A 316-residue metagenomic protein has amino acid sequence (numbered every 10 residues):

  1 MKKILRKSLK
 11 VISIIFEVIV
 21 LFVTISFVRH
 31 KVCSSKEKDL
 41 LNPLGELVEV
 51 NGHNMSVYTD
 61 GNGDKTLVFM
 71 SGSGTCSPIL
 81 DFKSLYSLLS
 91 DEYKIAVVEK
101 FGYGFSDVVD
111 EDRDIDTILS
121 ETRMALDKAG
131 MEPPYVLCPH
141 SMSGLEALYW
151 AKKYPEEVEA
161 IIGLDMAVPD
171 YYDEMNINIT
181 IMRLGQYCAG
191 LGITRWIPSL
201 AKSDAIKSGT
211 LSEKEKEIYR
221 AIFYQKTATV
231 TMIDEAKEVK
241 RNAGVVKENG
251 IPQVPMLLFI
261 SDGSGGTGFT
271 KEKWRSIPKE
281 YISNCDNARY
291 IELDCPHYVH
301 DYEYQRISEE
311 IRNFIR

Functional and structural regions predicted by a protein language model:
K2-L67, D91-Y93, E132, R316: Alpha/beta-hydrolase fold catalytic core
S56-F105: Conserved HGGG/HGGXW glycine-rich cap/lid loop of the alpha/beta-hydrolase fold
V97-C138: Active-site loop/oxyanion-hole signature of alpha/beta-hydrolase fold enzymes
Y135-V136, E159-I162: Residue in the alpha/beta-hydrolase core beta-strand immediately N-terminal to the catalytic nucleophile
P139-S143, A147: Gly/Ala-rich beta-loop-alpha elbow adjacent to hydrolase catalytic centers
I162-G190: Flexible "cap/lid" loop of the alpha/beta hydrolase fold
L211-N284: Conserved serine/cysteine hydrolase catalytic core
C285-R316: Catalytic active-site module of serine/aspartate enzymes centered on a nucleophile-bearing elbow/loop
